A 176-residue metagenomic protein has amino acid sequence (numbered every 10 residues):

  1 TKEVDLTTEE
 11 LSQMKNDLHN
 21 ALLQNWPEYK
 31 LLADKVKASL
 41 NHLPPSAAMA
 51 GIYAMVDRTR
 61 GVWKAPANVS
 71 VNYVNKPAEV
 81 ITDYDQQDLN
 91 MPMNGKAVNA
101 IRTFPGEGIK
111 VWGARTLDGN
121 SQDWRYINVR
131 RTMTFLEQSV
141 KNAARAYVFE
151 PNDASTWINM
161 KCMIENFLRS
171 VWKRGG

Functional and structural regions predicted by a protein language model:
T1-G176: Structured, hydrophobic secondary-structure cores that serve as assembly/anchoring elements
